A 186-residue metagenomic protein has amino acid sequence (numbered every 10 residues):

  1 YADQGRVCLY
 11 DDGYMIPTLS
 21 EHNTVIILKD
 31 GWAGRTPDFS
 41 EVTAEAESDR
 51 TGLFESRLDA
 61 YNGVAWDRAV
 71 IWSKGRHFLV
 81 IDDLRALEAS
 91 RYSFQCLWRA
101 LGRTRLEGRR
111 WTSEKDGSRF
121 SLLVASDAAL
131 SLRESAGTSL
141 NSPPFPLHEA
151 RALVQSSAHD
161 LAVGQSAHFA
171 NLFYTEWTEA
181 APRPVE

Functional and structural regions predicted by a protein language model:
Y1-D11: Catalytic-core region of carbohydrate-active enzymes that cleave or remodel glycosidic bonds
G13-E186: CBM-like, beta-strand-rich accessory domains located in the C-terminal region of large, secreted polysaccharide-active
